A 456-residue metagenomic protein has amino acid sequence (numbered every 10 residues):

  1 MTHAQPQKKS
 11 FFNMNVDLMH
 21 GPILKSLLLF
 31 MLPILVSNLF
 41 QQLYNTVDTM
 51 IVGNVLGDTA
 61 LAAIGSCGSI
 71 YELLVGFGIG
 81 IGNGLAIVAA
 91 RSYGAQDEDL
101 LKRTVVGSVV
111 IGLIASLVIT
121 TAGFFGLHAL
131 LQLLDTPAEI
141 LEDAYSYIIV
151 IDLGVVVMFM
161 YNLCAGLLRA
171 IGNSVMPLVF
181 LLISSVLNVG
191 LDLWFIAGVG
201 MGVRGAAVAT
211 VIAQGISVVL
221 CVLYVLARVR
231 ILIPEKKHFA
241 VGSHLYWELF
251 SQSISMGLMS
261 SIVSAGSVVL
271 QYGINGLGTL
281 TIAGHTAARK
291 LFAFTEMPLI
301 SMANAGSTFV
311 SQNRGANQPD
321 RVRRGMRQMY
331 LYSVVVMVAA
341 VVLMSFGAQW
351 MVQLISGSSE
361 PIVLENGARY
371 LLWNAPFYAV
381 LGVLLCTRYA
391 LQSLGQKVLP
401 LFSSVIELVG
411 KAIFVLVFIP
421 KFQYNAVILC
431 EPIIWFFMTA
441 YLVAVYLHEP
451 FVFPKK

Functional and structural regions predicted by a protein language model:
M1-M31, A89-V156, G198-I254, V310-F377 (+1 more regions): Short alpha-helical transmembrane segments in multi-pass integral membrane proteins
H20, L24-L43, V47, I70-F77 (+7 more regions): Residue-level signal for short hydrophobic patches within transmembrane helices of multi-pass membrane transporters
L29, V52-E72, A138-D143, V203-R204 (+5 more regions): Interfacial/gating helices of multi-pass transporter permease domains
L29-D48, V150, Y161, S184 (+4 more regions): Transmembrane helical elements of multi-pass membrane transporters/channels
I34, N38, M50, I87 (+17 more regions): Transmembrane alpha-helix boundary and packing residues in multipass membrane permease domains and related
L39, L43-A62, L131-A138, W194-M201 (+5 more regions): Helix-terminus/linker motif at the lipid-water interface of multi-pass membrane proteins
L61-T121, M158-P177, G284-A348, L381-G395 (+1 more regions): Small-residue-rich hydrophobic transmembrane alpha-helices
G82, I151-R169, P177-S185, A206-C221 (+4 more regions): Short runs within selected transmembrane alpha-helices of multi-pass transporters and secretion channels
